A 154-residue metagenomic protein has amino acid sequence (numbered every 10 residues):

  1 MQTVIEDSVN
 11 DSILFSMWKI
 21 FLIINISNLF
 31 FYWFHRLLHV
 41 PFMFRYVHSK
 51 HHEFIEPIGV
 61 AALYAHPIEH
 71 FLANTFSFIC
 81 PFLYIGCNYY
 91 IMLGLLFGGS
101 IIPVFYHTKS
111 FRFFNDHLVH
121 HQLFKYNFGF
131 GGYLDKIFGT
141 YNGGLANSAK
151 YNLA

Functional and structural regions predicted by a protein language model:
M1-S27: Juxtamembrane helix-loop-helix connectors linking adjacent transmembrane helices in multi-pass membrane enzymes
S8-V9, P41-A154: Cytosolic/stromal cytosol-facing helical appendages immediately following the last transmembrane segment
M17, F21, W33-F34, Y64-A65 (+1 more regions): Hydrophobic alpha-helical transmembrane segments of multi-pass membrane proteins
I24-R45: Transmembrane alpha-helix/helix-exit interface in multi-pass inner-membrane proteins
